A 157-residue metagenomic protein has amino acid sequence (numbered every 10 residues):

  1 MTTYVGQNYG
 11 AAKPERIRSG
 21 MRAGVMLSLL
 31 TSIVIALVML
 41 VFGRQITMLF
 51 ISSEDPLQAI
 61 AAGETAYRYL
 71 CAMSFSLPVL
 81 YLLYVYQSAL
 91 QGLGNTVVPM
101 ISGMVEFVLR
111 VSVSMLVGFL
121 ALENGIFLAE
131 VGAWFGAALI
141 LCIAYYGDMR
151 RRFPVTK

Functional and structural regions predicted by a protein language model:
M1-L37, V41-G43, L80-G94, V98-S102: Small-residue-rich hydrophobic transmembrane alpha-helices
V5, I46-T47, L90, V117 (+2 more regions): Hydrophobic alpha-helical interface/terminus motif in multipass membrane transporters
V25, L30, V34-V38, L109-V113 (+1 more regions): Transmembrane-helix signature of multi-pass solute transporters
S28, L70-M73, L77, G103 (+1 more regions): Residue-level recognition of transmembrane alpha-helices in multi-pass small-molecule transporters/permeases
A36-A59: Short membrane-interface helical motifs at transmembrane helix boundaries in multi-pass membrane transporters
Q45, F107-L139: Membrane-interface helix-loop junctions in multi-pass transport and translocation proteins
P56-Y86: Alpha-helical transmembrane segments of multi-pass membrane proteins
W134-K157: Multi-pass alpha-helical transporter architecture, strongest for 12-TM Major Facilitator/SLC carriers used
